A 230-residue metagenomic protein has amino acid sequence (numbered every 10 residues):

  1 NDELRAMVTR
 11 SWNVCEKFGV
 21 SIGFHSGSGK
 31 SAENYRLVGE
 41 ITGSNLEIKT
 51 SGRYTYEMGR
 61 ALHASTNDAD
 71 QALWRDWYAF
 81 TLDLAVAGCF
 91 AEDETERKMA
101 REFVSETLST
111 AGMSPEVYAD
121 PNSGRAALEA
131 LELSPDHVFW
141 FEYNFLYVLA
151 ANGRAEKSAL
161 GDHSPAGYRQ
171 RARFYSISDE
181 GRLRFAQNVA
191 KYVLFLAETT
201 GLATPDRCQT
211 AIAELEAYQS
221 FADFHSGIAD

Functional and structural regions predicted by a protein language model:
N1-A229: Active-site capping/gating regions of soluble enzymes
